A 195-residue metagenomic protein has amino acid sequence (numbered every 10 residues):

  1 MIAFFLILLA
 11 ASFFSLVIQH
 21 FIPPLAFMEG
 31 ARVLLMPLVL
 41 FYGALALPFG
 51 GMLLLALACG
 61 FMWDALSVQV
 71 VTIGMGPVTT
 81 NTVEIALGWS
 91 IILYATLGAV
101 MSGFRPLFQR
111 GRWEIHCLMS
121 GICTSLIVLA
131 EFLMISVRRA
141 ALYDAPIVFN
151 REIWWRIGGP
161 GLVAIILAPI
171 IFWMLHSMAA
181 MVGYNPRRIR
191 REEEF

Functional and structural regions predicted by a protein language model:
M1-F195: Terminal, non-globular segments
